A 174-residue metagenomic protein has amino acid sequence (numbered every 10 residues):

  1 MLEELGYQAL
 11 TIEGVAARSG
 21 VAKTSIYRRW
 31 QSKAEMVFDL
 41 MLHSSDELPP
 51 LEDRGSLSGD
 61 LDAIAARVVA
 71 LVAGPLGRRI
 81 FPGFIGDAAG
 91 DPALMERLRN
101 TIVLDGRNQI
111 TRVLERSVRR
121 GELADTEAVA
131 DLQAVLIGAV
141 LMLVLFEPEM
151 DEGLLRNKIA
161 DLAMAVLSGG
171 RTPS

Functional and structural regions predicted by a protein language model:
M1-G20: Short, amphipathic alpha-helix enriched in basic
E3-Y7, Y27-V37: HTH DNA-binding helix-turn interface
T24: Key DNA-contact positions within bacterial/archaeal DNA-binding proteins
R29-W30, L98, I102, L141-M142: Tryptophan-centric aromatic hotspots in well-structured domains and transmembrane helices
M41-E47: Short, basic, alpha-helical segments at the C-terminal edge of helix-turn-helix-like DNA-binding modules
P49-F81, L132: Hydrophobic alpha-helical connector segments
A63, V69, L104, N108 (+4 more regions): C-terminal peripheral helix-coil segments that are non-catalytic and often amphipathic
P75, R79-P82, P92-R119: Amphipathic alpha-helical packing segments from all-alpha helical-bundle domains
